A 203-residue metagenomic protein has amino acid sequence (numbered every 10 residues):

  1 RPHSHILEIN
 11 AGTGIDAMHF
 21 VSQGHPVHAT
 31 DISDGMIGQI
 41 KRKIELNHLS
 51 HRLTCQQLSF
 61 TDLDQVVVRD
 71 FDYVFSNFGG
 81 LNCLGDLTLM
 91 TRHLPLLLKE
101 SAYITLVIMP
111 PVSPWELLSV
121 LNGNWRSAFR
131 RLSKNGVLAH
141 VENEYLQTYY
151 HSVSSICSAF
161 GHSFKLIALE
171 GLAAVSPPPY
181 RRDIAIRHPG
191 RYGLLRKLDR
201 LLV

Functional and structural regions predicted by a protein language model:
H3-G12: Conserved class I S-adenosyl-L-methionine
T13-D62: Class I SAM-dependent methyltransferase SAM/SAH-binding core
Q65-V74: A short acidic, Gly/Pro-enriched loop at the edge of an enzyme's catalytic core that lines a small-molecule cofactor
Y73-L87: A short SAM/SAH-binding and catalytic strip from SAM-dependent methyltransferases
T88-Y103: A short glycine-rich, Lys/Arg-flanked "PGG" loop and its adjoining helix->strand segment in the class I
Y103-S133: Conserved class I S-adenosyl-L-methionine
A139-S155: Acceptor-substrate binding/catalytic loop of class I
S158, A168-V203: A C-terminal cap/extension of S-adenosyl-L-methionine-dependent methyltransferases that defines the acceptor-substrate
